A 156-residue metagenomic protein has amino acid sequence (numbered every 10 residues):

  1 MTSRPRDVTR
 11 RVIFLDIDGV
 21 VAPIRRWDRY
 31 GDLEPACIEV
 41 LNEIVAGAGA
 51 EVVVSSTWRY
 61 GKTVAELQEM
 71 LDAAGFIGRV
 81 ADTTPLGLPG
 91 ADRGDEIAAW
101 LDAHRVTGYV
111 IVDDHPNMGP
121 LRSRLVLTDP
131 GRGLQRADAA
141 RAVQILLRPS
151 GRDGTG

Functional and structural regions predicted by a protein language model:
M1, E39-L41, D95-A99: A generic local structural motif
M1-R10, G151-G156: Short, low-complexity, intrinsically disordered N-terminal peptides in bacterial proteins
R4-E51: Active-site neighborhood of HAD-like aspartate-dependent phosphohydrolases
F14, V52-S55, V110-D113: A structural signal for short, well-ordered beta-strand segments and their strand-loop junctions that often border
V21-A22, Y60-K62, N117-G119: Short, active-site-adjacent cap segments at secondary-structure transitions
A48-A65: Substrate-recognition element of Asp-dependent hydrolases with the DxDx(T/V) motif
A65-G156: C-terminal cap/substrate-recognition subdomain and adjoining C-terminal extension of metal-dependent phosphatase-like
